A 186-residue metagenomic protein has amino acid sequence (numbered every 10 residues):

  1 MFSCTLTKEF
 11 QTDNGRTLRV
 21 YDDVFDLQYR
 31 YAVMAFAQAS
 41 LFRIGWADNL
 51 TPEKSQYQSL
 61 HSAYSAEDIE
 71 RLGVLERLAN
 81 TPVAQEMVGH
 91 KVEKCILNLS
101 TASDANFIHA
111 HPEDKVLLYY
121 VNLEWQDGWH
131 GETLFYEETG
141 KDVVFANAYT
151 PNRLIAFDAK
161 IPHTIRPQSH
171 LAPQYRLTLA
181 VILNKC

Functional and structural regions predicted by a protein language model:
M1-V88: Non-heme Fe(II)/2-oxoglutarate
E86-C186: Catalytic core of non-heme Fe(II) oxygenases with the double-stranded beta-helix
